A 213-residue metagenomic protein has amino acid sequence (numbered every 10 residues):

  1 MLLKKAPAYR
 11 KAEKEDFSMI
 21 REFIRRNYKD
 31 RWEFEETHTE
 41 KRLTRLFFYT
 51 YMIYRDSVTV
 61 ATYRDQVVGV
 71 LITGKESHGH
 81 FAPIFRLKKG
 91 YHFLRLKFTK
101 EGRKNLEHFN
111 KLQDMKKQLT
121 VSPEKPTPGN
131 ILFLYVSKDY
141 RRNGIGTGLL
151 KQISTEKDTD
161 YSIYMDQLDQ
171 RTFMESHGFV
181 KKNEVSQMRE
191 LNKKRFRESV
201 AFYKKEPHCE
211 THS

Functional and structural regions predicted by a protein language model:
P7-E22, E33: A short beta-loop-alpha structural element at the N-terminal edge of CoA-dependent acyl/N-acetyltransferase catalytic
E22-H38, S77-H78: Helix-loop element at the rim of GNAT/NAT acetyltransferase active sites that forms part of the acceptor-substrate
E36-V58, Y63-R64, I72: Active-site rim helix/loop that mediates acceptor-substrate recognition in acyltransferases
V60, Q66-K75, K117-V121, N130-Y135: Conserved beta-strand in the GNAT
S77-N130, L191-K194: Conserved acyl-donor/pantetheine-binding loop and adjacent beta-alpha core of acyl/acetyltransferases and related
P128-G129, E156-L168: Conserved GNAT acetyl-CoA-binding A-motif
V136, R142-T155: Conserved acetyl-CoA-binding loop-helix of GNAT-fold acetyltransferases
T147, Q167-L191: Conserved active-site alpha-helix within GNAT-family acetyltransferase domains
